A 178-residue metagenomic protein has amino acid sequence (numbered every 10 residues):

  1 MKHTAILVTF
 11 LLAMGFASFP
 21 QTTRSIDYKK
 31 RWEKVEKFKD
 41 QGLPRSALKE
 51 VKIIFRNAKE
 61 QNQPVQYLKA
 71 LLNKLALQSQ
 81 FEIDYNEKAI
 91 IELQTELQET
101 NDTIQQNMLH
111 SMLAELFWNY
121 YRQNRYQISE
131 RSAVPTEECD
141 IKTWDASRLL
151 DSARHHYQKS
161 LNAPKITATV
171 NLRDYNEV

Functional and structural regions predicted by a protein language model:
M1-Y28: Bacterial Sec-dependent N-terminal signal peptides
R24-V178: Extracytoplasmic/secretory-pathway proteins
